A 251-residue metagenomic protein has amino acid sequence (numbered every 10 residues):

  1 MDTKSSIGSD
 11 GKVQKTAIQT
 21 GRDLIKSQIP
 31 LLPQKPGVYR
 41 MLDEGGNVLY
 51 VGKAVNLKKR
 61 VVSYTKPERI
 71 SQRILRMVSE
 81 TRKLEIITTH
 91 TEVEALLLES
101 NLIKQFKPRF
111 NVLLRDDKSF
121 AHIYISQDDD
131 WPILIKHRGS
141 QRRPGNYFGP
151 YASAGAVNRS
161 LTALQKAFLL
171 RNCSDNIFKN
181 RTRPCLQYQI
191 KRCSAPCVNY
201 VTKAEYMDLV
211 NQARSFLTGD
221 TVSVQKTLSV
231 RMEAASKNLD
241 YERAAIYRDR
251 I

Functional and structural regions predicted by a protein language model:
M1-I251: Acidic, glycine-enriched active-site microenvironments
